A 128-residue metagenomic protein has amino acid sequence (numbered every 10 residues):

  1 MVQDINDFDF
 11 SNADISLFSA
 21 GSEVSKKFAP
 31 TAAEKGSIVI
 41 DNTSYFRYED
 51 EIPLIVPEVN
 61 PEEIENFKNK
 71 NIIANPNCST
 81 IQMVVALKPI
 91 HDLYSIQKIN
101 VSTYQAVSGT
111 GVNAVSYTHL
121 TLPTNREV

Functional and structural regions predicted by a protein language model:
M1-L120: N-terminal Rossmann-like NAD(P) cofactor-binding subdomain of oxidoreductases, focused on the glycine-rich
H119-V128: Single conserved hydrophobic/aromatic residue that forms the stacking wall/gate of nucleotide- or nucleobase-binding
